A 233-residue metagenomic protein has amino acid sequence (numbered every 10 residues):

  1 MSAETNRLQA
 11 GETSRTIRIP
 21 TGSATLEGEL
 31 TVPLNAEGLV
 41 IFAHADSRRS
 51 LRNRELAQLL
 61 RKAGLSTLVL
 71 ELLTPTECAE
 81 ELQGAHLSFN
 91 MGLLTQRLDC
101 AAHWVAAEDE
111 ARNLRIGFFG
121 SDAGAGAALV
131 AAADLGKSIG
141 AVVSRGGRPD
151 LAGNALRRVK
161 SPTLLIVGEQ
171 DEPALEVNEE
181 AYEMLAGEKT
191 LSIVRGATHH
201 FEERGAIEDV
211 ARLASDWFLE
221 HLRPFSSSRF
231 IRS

Functional and structural regions predicted by a protein language model:
T16-L114, E203-G205, D209: Serine-hydrolase catalytic machinery in alpha/beta-hydrolase-like enzymes
G117-G120, R145: Short beta-strand immediately N-terminal to the catalytic nucleophile in serine-hydrolase-like folds
F119-A128: Gly/Ala-rich beta-loop-alpha elbow adjacent to hydrolase catalytic centers
K137-P149: A conserved short beta-strand
V159, L165-V167: Short beta-strand/loop motif that positions the catalytic acidic residue of the alpha/beta-hydrolase fold
E172-V177: Conserved alpha/beta-hydrolase "acid-adjacent" motif
L185-H200: Catalytic histidine neighborhood in serine/cysteine hydrolases with alpha/beta-hydrolase-type architecture
A197, G205-S233: Catalytic active-site module of serine/aspartate enzymes centered on a nucleophile-bearing elbow/loop
